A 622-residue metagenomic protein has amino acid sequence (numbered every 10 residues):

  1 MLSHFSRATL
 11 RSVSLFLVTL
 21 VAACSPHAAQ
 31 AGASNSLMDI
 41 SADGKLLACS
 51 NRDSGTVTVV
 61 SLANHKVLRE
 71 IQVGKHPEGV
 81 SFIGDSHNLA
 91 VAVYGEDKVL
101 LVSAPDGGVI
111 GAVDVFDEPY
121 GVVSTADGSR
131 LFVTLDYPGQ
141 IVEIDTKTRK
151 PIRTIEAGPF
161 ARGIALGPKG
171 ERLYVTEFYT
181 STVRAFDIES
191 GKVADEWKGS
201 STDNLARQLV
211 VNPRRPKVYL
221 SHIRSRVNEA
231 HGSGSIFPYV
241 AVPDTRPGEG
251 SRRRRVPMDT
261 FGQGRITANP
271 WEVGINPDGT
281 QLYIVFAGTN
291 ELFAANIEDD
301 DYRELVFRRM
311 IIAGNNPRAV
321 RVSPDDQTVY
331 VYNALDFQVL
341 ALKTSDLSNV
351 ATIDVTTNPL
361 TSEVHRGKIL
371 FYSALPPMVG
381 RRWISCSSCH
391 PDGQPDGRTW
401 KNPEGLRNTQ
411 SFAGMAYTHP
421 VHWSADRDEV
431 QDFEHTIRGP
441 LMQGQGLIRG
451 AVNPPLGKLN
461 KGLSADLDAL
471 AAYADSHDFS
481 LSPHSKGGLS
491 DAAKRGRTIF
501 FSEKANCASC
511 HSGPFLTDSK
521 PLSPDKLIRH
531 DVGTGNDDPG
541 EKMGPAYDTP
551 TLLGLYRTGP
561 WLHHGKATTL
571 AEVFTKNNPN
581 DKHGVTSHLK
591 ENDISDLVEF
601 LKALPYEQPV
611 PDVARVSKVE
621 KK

Functional and structural regions predicted by a protein language model:
M1, F5-S6, V21, D39 (+6 more regions): A general, composition-driven signal for non-globular sequence regions
L2-F16: Bacterial N-terminal signal peptides that target proteins for export
S6-R7, S25, S373, S502: Polar helix-capping/helix-linker motif
T9, L20-A22, L604: Prokaryotic Sec-type signal peptides and long signal-anchor helices with extended Leu/Ile/Val-rich h-regions
L10-V13, A23, F412: Intrinsically disordered and other compositionally biased segments
V18-L20, C24-A374: Predominantly soluble domains enriched in secretory-pathway, periplasmic, or organellar proteins
L205-G232, I236-Y239, P243-K622: Periplasmic c-type cytochrome electron-transfer domains
